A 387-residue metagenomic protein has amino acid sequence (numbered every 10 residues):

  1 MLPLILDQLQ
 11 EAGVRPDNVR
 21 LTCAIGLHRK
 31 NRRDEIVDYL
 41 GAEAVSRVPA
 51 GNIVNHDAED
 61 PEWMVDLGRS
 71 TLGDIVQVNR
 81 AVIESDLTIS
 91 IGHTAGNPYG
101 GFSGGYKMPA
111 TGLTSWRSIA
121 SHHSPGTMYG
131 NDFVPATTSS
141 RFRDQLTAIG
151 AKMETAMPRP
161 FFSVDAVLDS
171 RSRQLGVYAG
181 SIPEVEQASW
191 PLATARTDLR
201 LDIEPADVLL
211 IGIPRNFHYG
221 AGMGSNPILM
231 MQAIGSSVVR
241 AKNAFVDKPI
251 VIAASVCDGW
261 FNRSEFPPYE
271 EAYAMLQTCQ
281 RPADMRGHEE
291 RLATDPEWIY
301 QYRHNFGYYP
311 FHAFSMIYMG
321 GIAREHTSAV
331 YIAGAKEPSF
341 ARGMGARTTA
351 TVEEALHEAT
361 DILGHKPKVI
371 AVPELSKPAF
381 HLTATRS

Functional and structural regions predicted by a protein language model:
L2-L21, D38-V65, I182, D247-I250: Alpha/propeptide regions of enzymes that mature by internal proteolysis
K30-F102: An acidic, phosphate/nucleotide-engaging active-site surface
I89-I91, D207-G212, I252, I370-A371: Structural motif
S90-G96, S103-A151, T155-F162: Mobile "lid/hinge" segments at catalytic clefts and subdomain interfaces of large enzymes
V134-G220: Membrane-embedded hairpin module used as a gating/binding unit in multi-pass transport and secretion proteins
E184, A188-R200, A233-K242, F306-R324 (+1 more regions): A short, acidic, amphipathic alpha-helical segment used as a generic capping/interface helix at domain edges
G224, I228-Y331: C-terminal catalytic subdomain
Y318-S387: Extended hydrophobic packing segments that form well-structured cores
